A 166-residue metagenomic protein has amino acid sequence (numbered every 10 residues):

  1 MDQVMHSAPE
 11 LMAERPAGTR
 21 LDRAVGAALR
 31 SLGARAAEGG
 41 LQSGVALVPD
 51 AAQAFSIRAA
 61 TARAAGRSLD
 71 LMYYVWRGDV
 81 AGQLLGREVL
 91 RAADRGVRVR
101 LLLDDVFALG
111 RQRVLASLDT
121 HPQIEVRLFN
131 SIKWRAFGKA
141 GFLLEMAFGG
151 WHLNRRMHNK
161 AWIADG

Functional and structural regions predicted by a protein language model:
M1-D165: N-terminal localization/anchoring segments of enzymes in phospholipid and broader phosphate metabolism
